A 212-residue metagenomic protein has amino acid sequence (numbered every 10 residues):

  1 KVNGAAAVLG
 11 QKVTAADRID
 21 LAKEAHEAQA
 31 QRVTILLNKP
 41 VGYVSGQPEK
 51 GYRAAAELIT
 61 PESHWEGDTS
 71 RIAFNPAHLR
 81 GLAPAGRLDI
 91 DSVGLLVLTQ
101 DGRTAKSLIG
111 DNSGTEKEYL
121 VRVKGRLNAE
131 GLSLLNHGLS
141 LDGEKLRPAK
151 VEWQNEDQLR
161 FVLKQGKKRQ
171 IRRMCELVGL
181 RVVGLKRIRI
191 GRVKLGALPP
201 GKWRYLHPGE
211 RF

Functional and structural regions predicted by a protein language model:
K1-F212: Basic, flexible Lys/Arg- and Gly-enriched helix-loop patches that mediate nucleic-acid binding at interfaces with rRNA
